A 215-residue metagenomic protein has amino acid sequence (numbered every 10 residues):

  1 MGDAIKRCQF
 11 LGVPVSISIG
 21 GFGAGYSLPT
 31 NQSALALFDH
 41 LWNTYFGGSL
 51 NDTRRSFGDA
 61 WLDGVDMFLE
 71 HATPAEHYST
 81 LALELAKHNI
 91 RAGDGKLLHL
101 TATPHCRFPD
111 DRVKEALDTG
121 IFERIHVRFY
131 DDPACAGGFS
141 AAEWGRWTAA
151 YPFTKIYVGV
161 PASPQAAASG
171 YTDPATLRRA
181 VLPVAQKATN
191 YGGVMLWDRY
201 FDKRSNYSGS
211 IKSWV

Functional and structural regions predicted by a protein language model:
M1-R179, A185-Y191, K203-W214: Chitinase-like catalytic core of GlcNAc-active glycosidases
Y191-D198: Long amphipathic alpha-helical assembly cores
